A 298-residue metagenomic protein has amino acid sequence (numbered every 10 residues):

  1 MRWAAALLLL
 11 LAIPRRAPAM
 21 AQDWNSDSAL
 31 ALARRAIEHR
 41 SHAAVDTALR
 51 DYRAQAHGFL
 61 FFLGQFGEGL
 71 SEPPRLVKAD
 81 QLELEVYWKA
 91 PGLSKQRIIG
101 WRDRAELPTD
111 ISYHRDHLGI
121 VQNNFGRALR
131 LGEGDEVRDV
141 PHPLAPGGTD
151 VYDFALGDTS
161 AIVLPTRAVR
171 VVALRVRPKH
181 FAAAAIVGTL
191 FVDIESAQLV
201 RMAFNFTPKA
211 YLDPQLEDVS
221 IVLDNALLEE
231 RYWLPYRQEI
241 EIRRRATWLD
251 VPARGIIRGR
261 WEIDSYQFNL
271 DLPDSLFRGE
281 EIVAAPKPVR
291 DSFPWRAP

Functional and structural regions predicted by a protein language model:
W3-L11: Sec-dependent N-terminal signal peptides
L11-P18: C-terminal segment of classical bacterial N-terminal signal peptides
M20-V187, P208-L212, D218, I242-P298: Structured extracytoplasmic
S41, G188-L190, I194, S220-E230: Extended lipid/amphipathic-ligand handling interfaces
Q198-R201, N205: Surface-exposed extracellular loop regions of Gram-negative outer-membrane beta-barrel proteins
M202, Y236-I240: Beta-strand-dense domains in secreted/periplasmic systems and polymorphic toxin scaffolds
